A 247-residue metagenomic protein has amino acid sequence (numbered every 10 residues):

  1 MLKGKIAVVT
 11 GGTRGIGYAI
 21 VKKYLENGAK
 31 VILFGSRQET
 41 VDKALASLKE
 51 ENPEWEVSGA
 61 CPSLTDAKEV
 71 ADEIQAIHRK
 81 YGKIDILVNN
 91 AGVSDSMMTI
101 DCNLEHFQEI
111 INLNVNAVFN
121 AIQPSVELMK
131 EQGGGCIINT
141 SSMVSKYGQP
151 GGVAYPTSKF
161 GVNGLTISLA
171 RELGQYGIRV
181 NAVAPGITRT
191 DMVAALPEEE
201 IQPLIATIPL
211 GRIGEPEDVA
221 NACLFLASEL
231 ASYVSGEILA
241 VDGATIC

Functional and structural regions predicted by a protein language model:
I6, T13-G15: Conserved glycine-rich cofactor-binding loop
N27-K43: Conserved glycine-rich Rossmann-like NAD(P)H-binding loop of the short-chain dehydrogenase/reductase
M98-T99, N103-I111, V193, L204: Substrate-binding pocket helix/loop in short-chain dehydrogenase/reductase
I122, S158: Active-site helix of classical SDR
E127, R171-Q175, S232: Alpha-helical segment proximal to the catalytic Tyr-Lys
G134, R212-V241, I246: C-terminal substrate-recognition "lid" of short-chain dehydrogenase/reductases
S142: Residue(s) in the substrate-gating loop at a strand-loop-helix junction that position the organic substrate next
